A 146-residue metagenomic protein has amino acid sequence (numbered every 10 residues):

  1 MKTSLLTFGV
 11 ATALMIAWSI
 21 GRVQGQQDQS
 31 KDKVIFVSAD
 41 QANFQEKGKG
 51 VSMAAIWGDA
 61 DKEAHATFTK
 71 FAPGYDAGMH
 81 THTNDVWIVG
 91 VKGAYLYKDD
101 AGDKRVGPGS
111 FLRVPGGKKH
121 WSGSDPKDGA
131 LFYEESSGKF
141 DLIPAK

Functional and structural regions predicted by a protein language model:
M1-V10: Bacterial N-terminal signal peptides that target proteins for export
G9-A17: Bacterial N-terminal signal peptides
I16-W18, V23-E63, A145-K146: A short, N-terminal "cap"/entry segment at the start of jelly-roll beta-barrel domains of the cupin/DSBH fold
D61, G74, G93, G117 (+1 more regions): Solvent-exposed coil/turn segments that connect beta secondary-structure elements in extracytoplasmic/periplasmic
H65-H82, P115-G117: Conserved short histidine dyad/triad with adjacent acidic residue
A72-Y75, H82-D100: Glycine- and acidic-residue-biased ligand/ion/polar-headgroup-sensing regions
D100-G117: Short acidic-glycine-tyrosine-enriched beta hairpin
G116-F140: Ligand-binding loop in jelly-roll beta-barrel domains
